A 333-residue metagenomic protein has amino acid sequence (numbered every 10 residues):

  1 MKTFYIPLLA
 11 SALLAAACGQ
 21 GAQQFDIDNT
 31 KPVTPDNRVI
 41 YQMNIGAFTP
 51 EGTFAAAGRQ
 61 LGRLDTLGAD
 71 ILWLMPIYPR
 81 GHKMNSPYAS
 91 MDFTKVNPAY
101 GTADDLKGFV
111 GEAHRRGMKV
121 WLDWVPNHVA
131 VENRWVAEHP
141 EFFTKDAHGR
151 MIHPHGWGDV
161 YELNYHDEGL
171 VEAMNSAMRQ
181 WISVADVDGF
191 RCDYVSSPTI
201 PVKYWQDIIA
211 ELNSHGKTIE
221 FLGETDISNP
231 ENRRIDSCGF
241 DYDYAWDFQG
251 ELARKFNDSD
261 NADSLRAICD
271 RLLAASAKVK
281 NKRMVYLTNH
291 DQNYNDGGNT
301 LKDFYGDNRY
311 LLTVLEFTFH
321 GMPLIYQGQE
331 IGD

Functional and structural regions predicted by a protein language model:
M1-I6: Positively charged n-region of N-terminal signal peptides that target proteins for export
A15-A17: C-terminal motif of bacterial Sec signal peptides marking the signal peptidase cleavage site
G21-A55, R59-D70, P76-A185, I200 (+2 more regions): Substrate-binding/active-site clefts of carbohydrate-active enzymes
V39-M43, L72-L74, V120-L122, F190 (+3 more regions): Hydrophobic faces of well-ordered beta-strands that scaffold small-molecule active sites in alpha/beta enzyme cores
G46-F48, P79-R80, P126-N127, D188 (+4 more regions): Short, solvent-exposed loop/turn segments at secondary-structure junctions
A69, D186-V187, F240, G321-M322: A structural motif
S183, R191-R283, Y305-G306, L315 (+1 more regions): Active-site-proximal helices and loops of the catalytic beta/alpha 8
M284-D303, L312-D333: Aromatic/acidic polysaccharide-binding cleft in carbohydrate-active enzymes
